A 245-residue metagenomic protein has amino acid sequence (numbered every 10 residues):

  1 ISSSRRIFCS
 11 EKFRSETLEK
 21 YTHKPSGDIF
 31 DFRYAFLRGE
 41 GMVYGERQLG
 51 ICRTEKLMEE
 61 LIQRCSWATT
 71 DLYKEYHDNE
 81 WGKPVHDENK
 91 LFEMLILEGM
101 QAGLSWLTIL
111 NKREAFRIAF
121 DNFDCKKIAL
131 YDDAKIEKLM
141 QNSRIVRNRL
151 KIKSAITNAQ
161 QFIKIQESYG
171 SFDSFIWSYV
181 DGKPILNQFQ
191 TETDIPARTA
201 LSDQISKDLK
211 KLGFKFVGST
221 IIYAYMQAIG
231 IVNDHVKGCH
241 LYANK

Functional and structural regions predicted by a protein language model:
S2-S10, R14-S15, Y21, S26 (+1 more regions): Low-acidity, Ser/Thr- and Arg-rich intrinsically disordered low-complexity segments
F8, R47-G50: Short linear/disordered segments characteristic of secreted peptide precursors and small low-complexity proteins
T54-K245: HhH-family (HhH-GPD) DNA N-glycosylase catalytic core used in base-excision repair
